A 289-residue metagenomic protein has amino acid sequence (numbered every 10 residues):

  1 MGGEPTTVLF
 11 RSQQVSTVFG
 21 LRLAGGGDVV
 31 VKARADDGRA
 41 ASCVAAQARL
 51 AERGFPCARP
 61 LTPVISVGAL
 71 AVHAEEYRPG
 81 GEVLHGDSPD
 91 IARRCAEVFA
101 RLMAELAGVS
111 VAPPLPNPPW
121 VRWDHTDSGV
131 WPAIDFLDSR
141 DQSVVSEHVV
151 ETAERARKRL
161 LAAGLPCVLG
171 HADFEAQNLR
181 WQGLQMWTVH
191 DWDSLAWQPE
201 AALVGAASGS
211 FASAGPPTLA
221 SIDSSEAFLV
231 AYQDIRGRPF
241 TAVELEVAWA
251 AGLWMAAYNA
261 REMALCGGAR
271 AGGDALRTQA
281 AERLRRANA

Functional and structural regions predicted by a protein language model:
M1-P5: Juxta-kinase regulatory segment immediately upstream of eukaryotic protein kinase catalytic domains
L9-G25, V30-V31, A156-A202: Active-site acidic catalytic loop and adjacent metal/ATP-binding pocket of ATP-dependent phosphoryl transfer enzymes
R22-V111: ATP-binding pocket architecture of kinase catalytic cores
V83-V144, C167: A cross-family kinase active-site recognition segment
V130-C167, H171-E175: Loop-centered beta-sheet repeat module
P132-D135, D234, A257-A289: ATP/Mg2+ or Mg2+-diphosphate-binding catalytic cores that bind nucleotide phosphates or diphosphates via glycine-rich
A201-G237, A251-A269: Active-site activation/catalytic loop segments of kinase-like enzymes and analogous catalytic loops in related
P239-A251: All-alpha amphipathic helical-bundle segments outside canonical DNA-binding/catalytic cores that form hydrophobic
